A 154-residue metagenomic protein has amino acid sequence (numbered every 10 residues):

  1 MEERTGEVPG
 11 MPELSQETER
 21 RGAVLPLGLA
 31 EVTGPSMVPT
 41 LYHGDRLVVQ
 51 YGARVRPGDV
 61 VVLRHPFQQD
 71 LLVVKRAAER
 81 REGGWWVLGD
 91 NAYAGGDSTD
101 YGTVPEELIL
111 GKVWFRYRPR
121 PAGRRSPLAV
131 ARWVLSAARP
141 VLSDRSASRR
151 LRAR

Functional and structural regions predicted by a protein language model:
M1-R154: Extended hydrophobic leader/signal-anchor segments used for secretion and membrane insertion
